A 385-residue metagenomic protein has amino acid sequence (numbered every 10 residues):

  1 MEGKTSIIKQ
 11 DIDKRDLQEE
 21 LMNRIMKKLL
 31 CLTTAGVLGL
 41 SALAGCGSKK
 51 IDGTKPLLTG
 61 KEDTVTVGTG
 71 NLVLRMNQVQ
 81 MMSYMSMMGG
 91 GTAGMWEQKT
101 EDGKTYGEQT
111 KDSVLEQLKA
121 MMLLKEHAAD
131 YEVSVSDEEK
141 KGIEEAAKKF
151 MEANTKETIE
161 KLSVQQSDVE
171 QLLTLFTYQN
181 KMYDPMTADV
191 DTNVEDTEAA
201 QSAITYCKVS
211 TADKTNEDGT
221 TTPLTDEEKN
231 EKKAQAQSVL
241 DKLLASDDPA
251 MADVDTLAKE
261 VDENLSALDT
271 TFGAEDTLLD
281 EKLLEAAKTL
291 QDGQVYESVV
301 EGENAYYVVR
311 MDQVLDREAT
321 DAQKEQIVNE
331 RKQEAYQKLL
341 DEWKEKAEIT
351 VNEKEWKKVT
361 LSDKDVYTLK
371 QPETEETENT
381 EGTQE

Functional and structural regions predicted by a protein language model:
G3, M22-L29: Positively charged n-region of N-terminal signal peptides that target proteins for export
K27-V37: Sec-dependent N-terminal signal peptides
S41-G45: C-terminal motif of bacterial Sec signal peptides marking the signal peptidase cleavage site
S48-G53, G60, E157-A234, L278-E385: PPIase-associated folding chaperone regions across multiple families
K49-V164: N-terminal targeting/tethering segments
S238-L283: Peptidyl-prolyl cis-trans isomerase
